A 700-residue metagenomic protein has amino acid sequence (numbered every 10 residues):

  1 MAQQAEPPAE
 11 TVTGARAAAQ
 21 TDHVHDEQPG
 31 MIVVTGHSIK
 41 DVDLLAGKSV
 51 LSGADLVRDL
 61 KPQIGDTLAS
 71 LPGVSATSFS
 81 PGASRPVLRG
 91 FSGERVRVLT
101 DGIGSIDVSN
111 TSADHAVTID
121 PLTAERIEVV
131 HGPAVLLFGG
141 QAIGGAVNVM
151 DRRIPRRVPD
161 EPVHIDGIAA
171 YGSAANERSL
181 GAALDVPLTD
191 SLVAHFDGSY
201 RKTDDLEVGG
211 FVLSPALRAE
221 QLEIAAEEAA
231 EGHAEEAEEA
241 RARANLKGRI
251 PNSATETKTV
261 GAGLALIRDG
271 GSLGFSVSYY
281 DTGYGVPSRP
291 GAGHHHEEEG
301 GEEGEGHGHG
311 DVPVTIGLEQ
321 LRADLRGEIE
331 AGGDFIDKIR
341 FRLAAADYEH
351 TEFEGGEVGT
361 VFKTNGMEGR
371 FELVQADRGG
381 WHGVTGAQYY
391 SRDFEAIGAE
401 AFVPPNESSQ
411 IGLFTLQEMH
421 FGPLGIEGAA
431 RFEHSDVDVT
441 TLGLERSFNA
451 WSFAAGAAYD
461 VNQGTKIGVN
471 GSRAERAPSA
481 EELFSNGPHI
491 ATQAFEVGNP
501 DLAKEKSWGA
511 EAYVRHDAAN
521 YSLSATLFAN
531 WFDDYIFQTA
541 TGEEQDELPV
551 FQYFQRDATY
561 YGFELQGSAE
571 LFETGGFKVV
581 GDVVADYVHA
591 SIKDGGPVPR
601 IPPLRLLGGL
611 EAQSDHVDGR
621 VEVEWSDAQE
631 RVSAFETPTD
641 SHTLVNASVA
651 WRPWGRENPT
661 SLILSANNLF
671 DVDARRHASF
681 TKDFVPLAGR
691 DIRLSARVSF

Functional and structural regions predicted by a protein language model:
A15, G383, S522, L527-F532 (+1 more regions): Gram-negative outer-membrane beta-barrel transporters
E27-D59, G93, I103: N-terminal periplasmic "start-of-domain" segments of outer-membrane beta-barrel proteins
G104-P133: Short acidic/polar hinge/loop motifs at secondary-structure boundaries that mediate gating or recognition
T123-R126, H131, L136-Q221, T255-K258: Outer-membrane beta-barrel translocator/receptor signature
S173-K202, S214-P287, T315-G332, I336 (+3 more regions): Transmembrane beta-barrel wall of Gram-negative outer-membrane proteins
P251-T257, G271-K338, A345-E368, A399-A401 (+2 more regions): Flexible loop and strand-edge segments within Gram-negative outer membrane beta-barrel domains
E303-L325, G332, E445-R446, S452-D460 (+7 more regions): Outer-membrane beta-barrel signature, preferentially recognizing the C-terminal barrel domain of Gram-negative
E475, W531-D533, W651-F700: C-terminal beta-signal and adjacent terminal beta-strands/loops of Gram-negative outer-membrane beta-barrel proteins
